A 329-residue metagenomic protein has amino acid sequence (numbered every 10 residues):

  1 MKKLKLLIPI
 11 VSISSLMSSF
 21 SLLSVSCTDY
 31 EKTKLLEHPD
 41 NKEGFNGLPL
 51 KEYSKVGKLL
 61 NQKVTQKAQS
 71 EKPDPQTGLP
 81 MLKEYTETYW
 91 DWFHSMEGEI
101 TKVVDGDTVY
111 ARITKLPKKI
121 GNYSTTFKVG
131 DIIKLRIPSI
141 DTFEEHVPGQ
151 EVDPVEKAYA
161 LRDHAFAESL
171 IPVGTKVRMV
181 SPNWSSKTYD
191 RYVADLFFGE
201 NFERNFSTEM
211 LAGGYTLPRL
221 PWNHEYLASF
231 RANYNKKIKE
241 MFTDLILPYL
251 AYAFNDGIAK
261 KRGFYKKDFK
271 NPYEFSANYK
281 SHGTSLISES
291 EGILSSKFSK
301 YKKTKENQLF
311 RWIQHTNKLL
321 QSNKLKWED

Functional and structural regions predicted by a protein language model:
M1-L36: Terminal secretion and processing signals and N-terminal membrane-targeting segments
K32-D329: Small beta-barrel nucleic-acid-binding modules, primarily SNase/OB-fold domains and secondarily Tudor-like barrels
